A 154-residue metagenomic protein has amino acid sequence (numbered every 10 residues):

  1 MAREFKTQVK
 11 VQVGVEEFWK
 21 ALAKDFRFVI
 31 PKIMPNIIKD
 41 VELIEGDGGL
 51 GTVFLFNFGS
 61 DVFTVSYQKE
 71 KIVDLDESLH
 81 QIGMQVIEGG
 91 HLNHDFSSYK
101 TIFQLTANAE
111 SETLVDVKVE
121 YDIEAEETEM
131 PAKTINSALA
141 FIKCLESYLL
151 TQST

Functional and structural regions predicted by a protein language model:
M1-G49: Hydrophobic ligand-binding cavity/cleft-lining segments
A2, T106, A132-T154: C-terminal helix/juxtamembrane-tail motif
A2-Q8, E17, I38, V53 (+4 more regions): Intrinsic-disorder/low-complexity, polar/charged segments enriched in Ser/Thr/Lys/Arg/Asp/Glu/Gln
T7-V9, Q68-D74, Y99-A107: Hydrophobic/aromatic beta-strand elements that line small-molecule binding cavities or substrate pockets in beta-rich
G14, G48, E77-S78, N108-S111: Short strand-connecting beta-turns/loops that link adjacent beta-strands
F18-L22, F54, I72, M84 (+2 more regions): Hydrophobic pocket/interface hotspot
F28-V29, K39-L92, Q152: Glycine-rich portal/gate segments that line the openings of hydrophobic small-molecule binding cavities
G83-A140: Beta-strand/loop substructures that line and gate deep hydrophobic ligand-binding cavities in soluble
